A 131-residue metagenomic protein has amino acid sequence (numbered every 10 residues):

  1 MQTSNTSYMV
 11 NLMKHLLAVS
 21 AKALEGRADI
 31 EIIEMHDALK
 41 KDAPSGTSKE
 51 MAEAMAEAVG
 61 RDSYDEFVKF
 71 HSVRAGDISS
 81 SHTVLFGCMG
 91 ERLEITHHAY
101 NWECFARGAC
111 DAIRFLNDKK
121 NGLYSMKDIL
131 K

Functional and structural regions predicted by a protein language model:
M1-I32: A contiguous active-site-proximal alpha/beta segment in oxidoreductase catalytic domains
G26-K131: C-terminal substrate-binding/catalytic lobe of Rossmann-fold NAD(P)-dependent oxidoreductases
